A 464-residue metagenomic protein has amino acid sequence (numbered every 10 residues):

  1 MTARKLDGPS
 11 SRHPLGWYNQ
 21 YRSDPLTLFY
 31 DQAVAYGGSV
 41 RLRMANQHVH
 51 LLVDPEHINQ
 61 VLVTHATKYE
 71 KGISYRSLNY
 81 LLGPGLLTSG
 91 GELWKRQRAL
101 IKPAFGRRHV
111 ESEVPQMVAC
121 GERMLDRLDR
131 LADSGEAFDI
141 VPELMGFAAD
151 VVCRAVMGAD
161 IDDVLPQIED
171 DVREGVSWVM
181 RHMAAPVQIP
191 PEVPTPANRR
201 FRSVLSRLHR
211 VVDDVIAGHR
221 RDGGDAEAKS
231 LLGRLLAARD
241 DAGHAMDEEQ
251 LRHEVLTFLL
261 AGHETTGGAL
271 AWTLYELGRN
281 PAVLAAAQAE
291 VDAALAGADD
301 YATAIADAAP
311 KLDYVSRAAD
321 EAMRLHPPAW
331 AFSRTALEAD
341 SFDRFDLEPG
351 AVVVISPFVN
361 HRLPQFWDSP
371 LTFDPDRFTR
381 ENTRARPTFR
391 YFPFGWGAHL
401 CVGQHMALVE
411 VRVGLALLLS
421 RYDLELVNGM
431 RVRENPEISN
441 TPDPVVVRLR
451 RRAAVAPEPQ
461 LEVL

Functional and structural regions predicted by a protein language model:
M1-L6, E70-R76, L93, H109-G268 (+3 more regions): Cytochrome P450 heme-thiolate monooxygenase catalytic core
M1-R96, P115-R123, R127, D162-D163 (+6 more regions): N-terminal membrane-proximal hinge/A-helix region immediately C-terminal to the signal-anchor transmembrane segment
K5-S11, V114-V118, D170-E174, D225-G233 (+7 more regions): Cytochrome P450 I-helix active-site segment
G16-G37, R210, D214, Y301-D343: Conserved cytochrome P450 K-helix E-x-x-R motif and the immediately C-terminal K′/meander segment
A33-V34, G121-L125, P142, A148 (+4 more regions): Cytochrome P450 proximal C-terminal region
T266-L284, Q288-E290, H405-R421: Cytochrome P450 catalytic-core helices
I355-N382, L461: Conserved cytochrome P450 K-helix/beta-meander segment immediately N-terminal to the heme-binding cysteine loop
